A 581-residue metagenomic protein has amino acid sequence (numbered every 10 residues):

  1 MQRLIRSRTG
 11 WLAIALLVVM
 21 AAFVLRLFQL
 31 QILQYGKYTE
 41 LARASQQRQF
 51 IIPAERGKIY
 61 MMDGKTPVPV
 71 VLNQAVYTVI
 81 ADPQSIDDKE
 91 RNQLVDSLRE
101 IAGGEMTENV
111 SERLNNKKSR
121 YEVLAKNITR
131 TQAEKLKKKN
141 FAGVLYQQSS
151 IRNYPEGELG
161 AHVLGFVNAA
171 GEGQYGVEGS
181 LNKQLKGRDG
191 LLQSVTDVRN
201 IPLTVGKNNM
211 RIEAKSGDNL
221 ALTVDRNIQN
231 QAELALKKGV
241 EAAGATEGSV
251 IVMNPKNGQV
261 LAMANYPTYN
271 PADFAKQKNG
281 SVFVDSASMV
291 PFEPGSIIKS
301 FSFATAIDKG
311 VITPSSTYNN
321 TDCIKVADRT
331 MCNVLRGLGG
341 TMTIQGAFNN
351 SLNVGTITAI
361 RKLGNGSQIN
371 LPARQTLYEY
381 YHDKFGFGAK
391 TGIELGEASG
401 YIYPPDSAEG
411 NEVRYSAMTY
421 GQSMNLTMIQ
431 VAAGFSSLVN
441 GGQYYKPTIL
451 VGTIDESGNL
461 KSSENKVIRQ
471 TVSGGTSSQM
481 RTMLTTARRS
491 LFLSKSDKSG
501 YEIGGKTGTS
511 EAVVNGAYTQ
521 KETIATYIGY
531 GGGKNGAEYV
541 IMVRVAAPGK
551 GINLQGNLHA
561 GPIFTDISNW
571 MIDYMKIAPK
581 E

Functional and structural regions predicted by a protein language model:
M1-F274, T376-H382, S496-K498, G516-Y518 (+1 more regions): Periplasmic/cell-envelope proteins involved in peptidoglycan metabolism and beta-lactam response
D63, V68-V71, D197-N208, P255-G295 (+3 more regions): Beta-lactam-recognizing serine transpeptidase/beta-lactamase-like catalytic domain environment
